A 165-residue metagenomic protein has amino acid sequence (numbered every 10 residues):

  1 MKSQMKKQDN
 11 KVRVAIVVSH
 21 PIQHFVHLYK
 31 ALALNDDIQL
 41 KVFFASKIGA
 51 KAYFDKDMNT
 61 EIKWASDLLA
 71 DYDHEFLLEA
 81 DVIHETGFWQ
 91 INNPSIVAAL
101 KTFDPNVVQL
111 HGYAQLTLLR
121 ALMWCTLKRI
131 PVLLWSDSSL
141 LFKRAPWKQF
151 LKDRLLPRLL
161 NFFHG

Functional and structural regions predicted by a protein language model:
K2-L78, L100-F103, I130: N-terminal subdomain of nucleotide-sugar transferases
V18-H20, I83-W89, L141-W147: Short, flexible loop segments at the rims of nucleotide/cofactor-binding pockets, characterized by
D57-I62, T126-L127, Q149-D153: Short, hinge-like loop/turn segments at secondary-structure boundaries
S66-P94, L110: A short, charged, and often flexible helix/loop element on the N-terminal side of the glycosyltransferase catalytic
N93-F103, R158: Short, well-structured alpha-helical segments in soluble
N106, N161-H164: Conserved acidic residues
H111, Q115-T117, W124, K128-F150 (+1 more regions): A short, histidine- and acid-enriched strand-loop-helix "catalytic/donor-clamping" loop that lines the nucleotide-sugar
